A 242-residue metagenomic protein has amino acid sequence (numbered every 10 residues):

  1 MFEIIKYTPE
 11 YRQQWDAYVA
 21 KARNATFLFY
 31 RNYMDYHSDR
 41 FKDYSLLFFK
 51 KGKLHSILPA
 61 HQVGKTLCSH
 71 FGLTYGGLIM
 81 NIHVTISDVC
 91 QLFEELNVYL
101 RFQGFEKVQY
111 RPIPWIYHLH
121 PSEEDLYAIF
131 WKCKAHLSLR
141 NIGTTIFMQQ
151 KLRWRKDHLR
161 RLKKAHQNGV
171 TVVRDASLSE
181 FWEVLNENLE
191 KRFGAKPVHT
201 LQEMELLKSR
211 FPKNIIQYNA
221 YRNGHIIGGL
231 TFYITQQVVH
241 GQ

Functional and structural regions predicted by a protein language model:
F2-T66, P112-Q242: A conserved beta-strand-loop-helix scaffold within acyl/acetyltransferase catalytic domains
V63-K65, H83, N97, R101: Generic short alpha-helical segment signal, independent of protein family or function, capturing local helix propensity
T66-I82, V238-Q242: Conserved acetyl-CoA binding element of GNAT-fold acetyltransferases
T74-G76, E106-V108, R140-I142: Glycine-rich, often proline-containing surface loops adjacent to acidic residues and nearby aromatics that form
Y75-I86, N188-R192: Short histidine-centered catalytic/ligand-binding loop motif
I86-V98: Conserved acetyl-CoA-binding loop-helix of GNAT-fold acetyltransferases
Y99, F105, K134-H136: Conserved alpha/beta cores of soluble small-molecule-handling proteins
Q103-P114: Conserved GNAT acetyl-CoA-binding A-motif
